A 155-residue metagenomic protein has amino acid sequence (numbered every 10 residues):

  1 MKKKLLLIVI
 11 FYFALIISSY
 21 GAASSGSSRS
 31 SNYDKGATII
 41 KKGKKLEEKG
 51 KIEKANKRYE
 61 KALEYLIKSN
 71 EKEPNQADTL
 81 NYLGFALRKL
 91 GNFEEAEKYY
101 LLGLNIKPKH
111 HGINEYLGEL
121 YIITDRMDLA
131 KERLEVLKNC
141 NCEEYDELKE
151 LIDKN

Functional and structural regions predicted by a protein language model:
K72, I106, L137-C140: Structural marker of alpha-solenoid helical repeat scaffolds
Q76, H110, C142-Y145: Residue-level recognition of tetratricopeptide repeat
